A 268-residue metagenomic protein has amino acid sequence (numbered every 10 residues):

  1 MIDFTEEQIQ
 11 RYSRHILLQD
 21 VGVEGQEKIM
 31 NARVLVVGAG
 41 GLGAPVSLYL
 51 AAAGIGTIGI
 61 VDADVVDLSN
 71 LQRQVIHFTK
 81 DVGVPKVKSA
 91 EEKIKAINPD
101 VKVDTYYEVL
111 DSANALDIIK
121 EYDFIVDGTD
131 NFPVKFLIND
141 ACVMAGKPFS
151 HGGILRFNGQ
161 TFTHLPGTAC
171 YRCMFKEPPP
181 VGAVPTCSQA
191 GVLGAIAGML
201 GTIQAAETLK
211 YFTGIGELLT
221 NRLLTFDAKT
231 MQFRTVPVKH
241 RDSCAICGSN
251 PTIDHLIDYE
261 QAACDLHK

Functional and structural regions predicted by a protein language model:
M1-K268: Adenine nucleotide-associated cytosolic modules
